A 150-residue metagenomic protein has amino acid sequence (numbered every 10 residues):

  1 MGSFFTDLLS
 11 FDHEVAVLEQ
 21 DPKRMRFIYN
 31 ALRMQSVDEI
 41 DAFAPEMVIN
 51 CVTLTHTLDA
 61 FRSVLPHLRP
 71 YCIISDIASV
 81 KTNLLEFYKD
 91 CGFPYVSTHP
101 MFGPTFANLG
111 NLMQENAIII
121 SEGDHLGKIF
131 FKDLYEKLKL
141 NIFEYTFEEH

Functional and structural regions predicted by a protein language model:
M1-S36, M47: NAD(P)+-binding Rossmann beta1-loop-alpha1 motif at the extreme N-terminus of oxidoreductases
Q20-D21, A78, G123: Residues in the short beta-alpha loop(s) of Rossmann-like NAD(P)-binding domains
P22-F27, N83-L84, L126-G127: Short, charged/polar "capping" segments at the starts of alpha-helices and the immediately preceding loops
I28-D38, G92-V96, L140: Active-site regions of enzymes building and remodeling cell-envelope glycoconjugates
E39-L65: Rossmann-like NAD(P)-binding element
N50, S75, I119: Redox-cofactor binding/interface segments in oxidoreductases and associated redox assembly factors
A60-N108: Rossmann-like NAD(P)(H) cofactor-binding subdomain of soluble oxidoreductases
M113-H150: Internal alpha-helical scaffold of NAD(P)-dependent oxidoreductase catalytic cores
